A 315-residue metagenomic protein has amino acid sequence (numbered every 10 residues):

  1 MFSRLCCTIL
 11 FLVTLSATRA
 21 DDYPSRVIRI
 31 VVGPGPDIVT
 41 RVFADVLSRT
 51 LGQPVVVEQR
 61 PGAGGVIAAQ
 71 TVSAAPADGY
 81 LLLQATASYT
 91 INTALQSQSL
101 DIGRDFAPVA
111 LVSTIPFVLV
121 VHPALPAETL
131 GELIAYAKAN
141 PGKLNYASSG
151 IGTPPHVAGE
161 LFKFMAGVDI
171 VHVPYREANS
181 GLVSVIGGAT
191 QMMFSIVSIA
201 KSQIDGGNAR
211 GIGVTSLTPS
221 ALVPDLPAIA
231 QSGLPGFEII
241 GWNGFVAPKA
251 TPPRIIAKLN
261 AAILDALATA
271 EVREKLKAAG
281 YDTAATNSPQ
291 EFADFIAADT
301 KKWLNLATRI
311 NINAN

Functional and structural regions predicted by a protein language model:
M1-C7: Bacterial N-terminal signal peptides that target proteins for export
T14-A17: N-terminal signal peptide c-region/cleavage motif recognized by signal peptidases
R19-R104, G142-N145, G167-I196, Q203 (+2 more regions): N-terminal (or domain-start) structured segment
S25-V27, M165-A166, P253-N315: An extracytoplasmic/periplasmic, membrane-proximal ligand-sensing/linker region
G33-G35, A87, F117, H122-A127 (+5 more regions): Short coil/turn segments
A74-G79, A94-S180, I229, W242-K275: Hinge/capping helix and adjacent helix->loop/strand transition within the periplasmic-binding protein
T114, A200-L267, A298-K301: C-terminal lobe and pocket-closing loops of periplasmic/extracytoplasmic Venus-flytrap solute-binding proteins
